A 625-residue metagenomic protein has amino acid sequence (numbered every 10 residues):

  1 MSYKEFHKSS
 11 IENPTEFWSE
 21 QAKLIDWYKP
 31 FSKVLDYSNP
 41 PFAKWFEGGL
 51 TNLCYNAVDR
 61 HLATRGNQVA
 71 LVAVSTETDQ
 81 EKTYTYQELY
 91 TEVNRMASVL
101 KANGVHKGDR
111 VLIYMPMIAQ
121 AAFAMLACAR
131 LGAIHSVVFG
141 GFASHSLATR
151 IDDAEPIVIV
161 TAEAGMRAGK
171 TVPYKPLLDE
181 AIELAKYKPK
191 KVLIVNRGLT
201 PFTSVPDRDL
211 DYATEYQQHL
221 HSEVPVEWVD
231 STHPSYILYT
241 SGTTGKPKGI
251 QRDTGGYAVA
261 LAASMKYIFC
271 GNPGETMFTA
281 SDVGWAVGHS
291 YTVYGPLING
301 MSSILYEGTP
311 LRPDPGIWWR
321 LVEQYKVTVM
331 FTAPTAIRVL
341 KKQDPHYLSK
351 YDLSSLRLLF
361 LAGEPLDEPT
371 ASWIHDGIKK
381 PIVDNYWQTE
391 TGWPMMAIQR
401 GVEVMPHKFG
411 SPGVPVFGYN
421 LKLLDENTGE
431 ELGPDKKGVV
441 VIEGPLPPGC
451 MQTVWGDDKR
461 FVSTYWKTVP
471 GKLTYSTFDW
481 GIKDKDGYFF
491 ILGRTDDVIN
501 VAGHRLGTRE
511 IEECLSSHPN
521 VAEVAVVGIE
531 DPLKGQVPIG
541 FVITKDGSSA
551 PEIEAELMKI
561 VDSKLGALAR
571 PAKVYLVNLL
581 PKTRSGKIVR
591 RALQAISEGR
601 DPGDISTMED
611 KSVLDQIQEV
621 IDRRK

Functional and structural regions predicted by a protein language model:
C54-Y55, L71-L126, A143, L147-A148 (+2 more regions): Conserved AMP-binding/adenylate-forming core of the ANL superfamily
N67-V69, V192-V195, T200, V205-Y239 (+5 more regions): Conserved pre-ATP/AMP-binding loop-to-beta segment of ANL
L126, R130-T214, A333-P334: Structural core segment of the AMP-binding/adenylate-forming
V138-A164, L178, E323, M330 (+6 more regions): AMP-binding/adenylate-forming catalytic core of the ANL superfamily
Y216, M277, Y294, I298-M301 (+5 more regions): Gly/Ser/Thr-rich phosphate-binding loop
A258-T276, A286-T328, K342-P345: Conserved AMP-binding/adenylation subdomain of ANL enzymes
V414-G418, E430-K467, L506, D601-P602: Conserved ATP/PPi-binding loop(s) of AMP-dependent carboxylate-activating enzymes
K422-G444, K483-D486, S549-E554, V589: Conserved beta-loop-beta connector loops within the AMP-binding
